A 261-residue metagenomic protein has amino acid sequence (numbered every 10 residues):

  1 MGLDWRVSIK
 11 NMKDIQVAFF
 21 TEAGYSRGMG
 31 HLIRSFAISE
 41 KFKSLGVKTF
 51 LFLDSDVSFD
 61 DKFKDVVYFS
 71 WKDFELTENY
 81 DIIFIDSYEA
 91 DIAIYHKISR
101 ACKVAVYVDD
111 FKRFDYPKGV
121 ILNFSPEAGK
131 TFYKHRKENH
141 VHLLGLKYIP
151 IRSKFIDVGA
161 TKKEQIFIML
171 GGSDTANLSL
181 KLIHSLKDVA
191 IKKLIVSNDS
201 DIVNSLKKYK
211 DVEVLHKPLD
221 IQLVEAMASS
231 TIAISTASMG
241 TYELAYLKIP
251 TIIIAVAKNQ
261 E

Functional and structural regions predicted by a protein language model:
F19-K41, L53-K137: Active-site and donor-binding regions of nucleotide-sugar-utilizing enzymes
T49-S55, K193-N198: Short internal beta-strands
K118-T175: A nucleotide-sugar donor-handling region in carbohydrate enzymes
G159-D201: Conserved catalytic-core segment of nucleotide-activated headgroup transferases in glycan assembly
V203-L219: Nucleotide-activated donor-binding/catalytic signature segment of Leloir-type glycosyltransferases, i.e., the conserved
L219-S230, A245-Y246: Short acidic alpha-helix that forms the nucleotide-activated donor recognition element in Leloir-type transferases
A228-M239, I249: Acidic donor-binding loop of glycosyltransferase active sites
T241-E261: Catalytic binding pocket for nucleotide-activated donors in carbohydrate/polymer assembly enzymes
